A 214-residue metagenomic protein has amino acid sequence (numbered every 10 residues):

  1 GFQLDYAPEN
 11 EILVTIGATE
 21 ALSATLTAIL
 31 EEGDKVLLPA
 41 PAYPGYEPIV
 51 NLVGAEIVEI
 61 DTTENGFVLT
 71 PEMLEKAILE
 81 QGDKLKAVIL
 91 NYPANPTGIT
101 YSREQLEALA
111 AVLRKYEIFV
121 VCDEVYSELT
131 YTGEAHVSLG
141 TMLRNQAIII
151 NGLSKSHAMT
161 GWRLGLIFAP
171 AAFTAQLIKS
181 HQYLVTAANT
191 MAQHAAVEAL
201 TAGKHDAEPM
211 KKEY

Functional and structural regions predicted by a protein language model:
G1-K35: Phosphate-binding glycine-rich loop
F2-L4, L79, A207-Y214: Short, intrinsically disordered, charge-balanced linker/junction segments flanking boundaries in proteins
I16-E20, A24-T27, L37-A55: Substrate-binding/gating loop at the entrance of the active-site cleft, primarily in PLP-dependent aminotransferase-like
D34, A55, L113-F119, R144-N145: A short helix->loop->beta-strand "cap" motif at the edges of active sites that frequently abuts
A40, E59-T63: Short beta->alpha connector loops at strand-helix junctions that form conserved, small/polar/Pro-enriched
T62-E134: Active-site phosphate-binding strand-loop segment of PLP-dependent enzymes
G140-K212: Conserved core segment of the aminotransferase class I/II
